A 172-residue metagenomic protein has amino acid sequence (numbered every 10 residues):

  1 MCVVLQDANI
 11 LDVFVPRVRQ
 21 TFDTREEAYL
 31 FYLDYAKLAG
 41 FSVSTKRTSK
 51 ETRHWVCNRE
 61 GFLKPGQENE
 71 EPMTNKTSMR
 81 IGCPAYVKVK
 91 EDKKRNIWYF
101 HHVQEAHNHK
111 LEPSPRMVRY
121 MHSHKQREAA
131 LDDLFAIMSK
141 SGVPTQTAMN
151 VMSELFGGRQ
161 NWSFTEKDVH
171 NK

Functional and structural regions predicted by a protein language model:
M1-M121: Short, conserved DNA-binding cores of transcription-related domains
V18, M138, R159: Short, flexible active-site loop motifs that bind/organize anionic cofactors or intermediates
T45-R53, G61, G66, T145-K172: Electropositive nucleic-acid engagement tracts
I81, V143-P144: Short, motif-level signal for alpha-helix interfacial/capping segments enriched in acidic residues and aromatics/proline
S123-Q126: Short, cationic low-complexity segments
E128-G142: Short, amphipathic alpha-helical "recognition" segments used to contact nucleic acids or chromatin
